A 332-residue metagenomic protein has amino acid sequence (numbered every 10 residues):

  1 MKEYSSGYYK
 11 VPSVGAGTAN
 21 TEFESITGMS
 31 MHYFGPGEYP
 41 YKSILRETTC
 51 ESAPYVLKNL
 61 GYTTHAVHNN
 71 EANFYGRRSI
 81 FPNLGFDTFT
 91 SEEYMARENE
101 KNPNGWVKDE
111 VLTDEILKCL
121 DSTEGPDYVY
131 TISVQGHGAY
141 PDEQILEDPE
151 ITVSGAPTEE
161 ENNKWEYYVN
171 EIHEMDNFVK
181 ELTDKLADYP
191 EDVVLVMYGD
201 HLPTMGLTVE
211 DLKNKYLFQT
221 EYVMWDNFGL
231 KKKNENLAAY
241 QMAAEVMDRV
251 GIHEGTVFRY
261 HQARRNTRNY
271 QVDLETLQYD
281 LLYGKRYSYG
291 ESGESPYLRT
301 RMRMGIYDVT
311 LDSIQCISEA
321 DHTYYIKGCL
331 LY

Functional and structural regions predicted by a protein language model:
M1-L331: Solvent-exposed soluble domains appended to multi-pass membrane proteins
